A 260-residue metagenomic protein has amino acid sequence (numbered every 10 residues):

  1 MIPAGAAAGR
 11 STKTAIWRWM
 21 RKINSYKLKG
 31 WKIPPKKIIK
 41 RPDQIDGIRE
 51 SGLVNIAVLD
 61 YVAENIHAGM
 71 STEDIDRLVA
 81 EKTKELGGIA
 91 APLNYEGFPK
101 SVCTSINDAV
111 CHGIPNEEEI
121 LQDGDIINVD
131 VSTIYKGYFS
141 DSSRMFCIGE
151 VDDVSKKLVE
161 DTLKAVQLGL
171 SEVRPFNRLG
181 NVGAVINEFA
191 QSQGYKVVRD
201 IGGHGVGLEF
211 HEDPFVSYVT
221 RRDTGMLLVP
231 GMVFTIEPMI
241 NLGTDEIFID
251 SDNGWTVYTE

Functional and structural regions predicted by a protein language model:
M1-E260: Active-site neighborhoods and metal-handling regions in enzymes and metal-associated proteins
